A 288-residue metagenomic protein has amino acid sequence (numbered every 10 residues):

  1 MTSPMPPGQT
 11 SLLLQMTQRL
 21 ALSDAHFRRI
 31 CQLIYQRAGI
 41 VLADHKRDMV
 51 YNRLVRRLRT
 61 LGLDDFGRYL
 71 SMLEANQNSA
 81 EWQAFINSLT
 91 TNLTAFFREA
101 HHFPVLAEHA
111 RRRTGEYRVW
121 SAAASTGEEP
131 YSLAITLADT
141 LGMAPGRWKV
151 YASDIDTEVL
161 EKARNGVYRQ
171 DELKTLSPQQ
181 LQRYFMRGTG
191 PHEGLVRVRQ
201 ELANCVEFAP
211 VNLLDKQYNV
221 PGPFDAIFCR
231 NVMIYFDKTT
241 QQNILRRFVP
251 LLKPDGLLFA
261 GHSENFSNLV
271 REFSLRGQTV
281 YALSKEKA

Functional and structural regions predicted by a protein language model:
T2-W120, G261: Conserved AdoMet
L106, I227, L252: Residue-level signal for inorganic ion chemistry
E116-E129, K149-Y151: Conserved class I S-adenosyl-L-methionine
T126-M143: Conserved SAM-binding loop of SAM-dependent methyltransferases across substrates and taxa, primarily the Class I
G146-F228, V232-T240, N265-S267, K285-K287: Extended basic-aromatic, gly/pro-enriched interface segments that bind polyanionic ligands
Q242-P254: A short glycine-rich, Lys/Arg-flanked "PGG" loop and its adjoining helix->strand segment in the class I
P254-H262: Conserved beta-strand signature within the Rossmann-like core of class I S-adenosyl-L-methionine
S263-A288: Class I S-adenosyl-L-methionine
